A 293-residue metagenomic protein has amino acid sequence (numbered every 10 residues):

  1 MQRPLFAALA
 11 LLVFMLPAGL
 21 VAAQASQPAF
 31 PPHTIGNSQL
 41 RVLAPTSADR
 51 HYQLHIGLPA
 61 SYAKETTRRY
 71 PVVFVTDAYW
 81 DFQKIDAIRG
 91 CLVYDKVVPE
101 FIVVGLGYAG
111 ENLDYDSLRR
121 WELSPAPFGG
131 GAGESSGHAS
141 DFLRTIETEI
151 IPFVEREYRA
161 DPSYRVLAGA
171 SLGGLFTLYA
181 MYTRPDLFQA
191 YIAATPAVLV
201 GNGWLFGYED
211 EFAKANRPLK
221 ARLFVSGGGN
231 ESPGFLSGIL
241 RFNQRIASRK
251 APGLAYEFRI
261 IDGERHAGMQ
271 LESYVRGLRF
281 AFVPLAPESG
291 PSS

Functional and structural regions predicted by a protein language model:
A8-G19: Bacterial N-terminal signal peptides
A23-Y70: A domain-start/cap signature at the N-terminus of enzymes
R68-T145, E149, F153-E157: Serine-hydrolase catalytic machinery in alpha/beta-hydrolase-like enzymes
D77-A78, E155-Y158, M181-Y182, A190-P196 (+2 more regions): Cell-envelope and extracellular/periplasmic
R159-A170: Alpha/beta-hydrolase fold nucleophile elbow
G174-P185: Short glycine-enriched nucleophile-adjacent loop and the immediately C-terminal alpha-helix near the catalytic center
T183-K220: Mobile cap/lid helix-loop segments that gate and shape the active-site cleft of serine hydrolases
S226, S232-S293: C-terminal catalytic histidine-bearing segment of alpha/beta-hydrolase fold enzymes
